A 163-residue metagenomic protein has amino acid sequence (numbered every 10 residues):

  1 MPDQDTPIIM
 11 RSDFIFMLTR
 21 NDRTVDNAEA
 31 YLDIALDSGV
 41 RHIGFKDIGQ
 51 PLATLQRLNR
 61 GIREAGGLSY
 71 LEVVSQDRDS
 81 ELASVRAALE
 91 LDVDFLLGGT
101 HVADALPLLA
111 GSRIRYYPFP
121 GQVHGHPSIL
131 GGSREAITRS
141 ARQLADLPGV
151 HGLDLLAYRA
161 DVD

Functional and structural regions predicted by a protein language model:
P2-S69, D77-D79, A87, L91: Conserved N-terminal beta1-alpha1 strand-loop-helix module at the mouth
V74, S80-V85, L89-A160: Conserved anion-binding
D163: Short Gly/Thr/Asp-enriched flexible loops that form oxyanion-binding sites at enzyme active sites
